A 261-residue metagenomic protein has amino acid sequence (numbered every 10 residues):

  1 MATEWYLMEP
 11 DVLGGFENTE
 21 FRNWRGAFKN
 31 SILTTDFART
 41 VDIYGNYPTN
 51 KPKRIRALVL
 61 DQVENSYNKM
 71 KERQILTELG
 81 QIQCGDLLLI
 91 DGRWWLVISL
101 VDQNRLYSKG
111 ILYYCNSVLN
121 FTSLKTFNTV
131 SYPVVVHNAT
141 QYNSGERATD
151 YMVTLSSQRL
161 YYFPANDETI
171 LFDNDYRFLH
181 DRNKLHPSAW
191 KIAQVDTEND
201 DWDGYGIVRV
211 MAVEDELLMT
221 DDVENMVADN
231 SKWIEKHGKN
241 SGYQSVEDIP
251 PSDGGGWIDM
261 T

Functional and structural regions predicted by a protein language model:
M1-P48, C115-S131: Active-site-proximal polar cores
T3-L7, G14, K191-T261: Long terminal accessory segments
R39, E78-I90, N166-K184: Short coil-to-beta transition motif at edge beta-strands of beta-rich domains
K51-R73, Q141-Y161: Short, basic/aromatic beta-hairpin or loop at an interaction surface
I55-A57, L87, R93-Q103, R177 (+1 more regions): Short beta-strand-centered aromatic/proline hotspots
N68-E72, V101-N116, Q194-E216: Short, solvent-exposed secondary-structure boundary/capping segments
N68-E78, Y151-A165, I192, G206-L217: Oligomerization/assembly interface segments of phage tail-like spikes and tubes
R93-A165: Surface-exposed beta-loop interaction hotspot
